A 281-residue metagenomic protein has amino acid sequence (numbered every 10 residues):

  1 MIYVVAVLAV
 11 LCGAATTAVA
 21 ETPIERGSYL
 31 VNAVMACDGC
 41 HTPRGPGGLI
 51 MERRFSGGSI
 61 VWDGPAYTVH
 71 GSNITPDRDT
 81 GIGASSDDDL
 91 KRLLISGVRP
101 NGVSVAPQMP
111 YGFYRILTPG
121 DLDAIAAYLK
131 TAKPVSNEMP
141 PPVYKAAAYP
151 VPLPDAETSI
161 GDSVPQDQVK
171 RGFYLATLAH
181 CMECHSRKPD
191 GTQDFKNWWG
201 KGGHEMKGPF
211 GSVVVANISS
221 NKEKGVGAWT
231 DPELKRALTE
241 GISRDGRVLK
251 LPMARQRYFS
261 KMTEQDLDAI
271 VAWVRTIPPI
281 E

Functional and structural regions predicted by a protein language model:
Y3-A14: Bacterial N-terminal signal peptides
T16-N32, G47, Y149-T177, D190-G191 (+1 more regions): Electrostatic cytochrome c docking/interface patches
T22-D38, E52, P119, V169-M182 (+3 more regions): Sequence context surrounding c-type heme c attachment/ligation sites in exported
G27, V34-R44, L90, I125 (+5 more regions): The canonical Cys-X-X-Cys-His
C40-P46, I95, P110, K130-T131 (+2 more regions): Detector for the c-type heme attachment site
F55-K91, G112-L122, N197-A237, Q256-L267: Electron-transfer interface patches adjacent to heme c in soluble/periplasmic c-type cytochromes and di-/multiheme
N101-L117, D245-M262: A cross-kingdom feature marking solvent-exposed beta-strand/loop segments within repeated, beta-rich binding/scaffold
N137-A147: Extended, well-folded interaction surfaces typified by the phenylalanyl-tRNA synthetase beta subunit core
